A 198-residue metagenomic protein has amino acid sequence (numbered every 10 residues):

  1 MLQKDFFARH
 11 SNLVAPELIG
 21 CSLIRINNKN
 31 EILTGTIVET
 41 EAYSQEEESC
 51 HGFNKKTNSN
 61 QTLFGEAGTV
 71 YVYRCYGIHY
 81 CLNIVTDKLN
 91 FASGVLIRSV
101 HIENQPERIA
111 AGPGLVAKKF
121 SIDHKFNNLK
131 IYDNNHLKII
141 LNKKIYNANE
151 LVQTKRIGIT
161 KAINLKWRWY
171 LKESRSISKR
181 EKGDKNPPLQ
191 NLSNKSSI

Functional and structural regions predicted by a protein language model:
M1-I198: Conserved, well-structured core segments that form or line functional sites
